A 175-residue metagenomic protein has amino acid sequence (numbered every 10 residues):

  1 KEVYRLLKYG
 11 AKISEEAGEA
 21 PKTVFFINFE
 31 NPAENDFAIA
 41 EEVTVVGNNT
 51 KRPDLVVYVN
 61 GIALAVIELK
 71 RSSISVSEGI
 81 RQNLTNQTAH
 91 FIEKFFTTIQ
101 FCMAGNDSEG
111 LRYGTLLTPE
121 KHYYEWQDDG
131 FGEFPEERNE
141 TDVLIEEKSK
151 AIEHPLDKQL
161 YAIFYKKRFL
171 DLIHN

Functional and structural regions predicted by a protein language model:
K1-N175: ATP-dependent helicase/translocase motor core
